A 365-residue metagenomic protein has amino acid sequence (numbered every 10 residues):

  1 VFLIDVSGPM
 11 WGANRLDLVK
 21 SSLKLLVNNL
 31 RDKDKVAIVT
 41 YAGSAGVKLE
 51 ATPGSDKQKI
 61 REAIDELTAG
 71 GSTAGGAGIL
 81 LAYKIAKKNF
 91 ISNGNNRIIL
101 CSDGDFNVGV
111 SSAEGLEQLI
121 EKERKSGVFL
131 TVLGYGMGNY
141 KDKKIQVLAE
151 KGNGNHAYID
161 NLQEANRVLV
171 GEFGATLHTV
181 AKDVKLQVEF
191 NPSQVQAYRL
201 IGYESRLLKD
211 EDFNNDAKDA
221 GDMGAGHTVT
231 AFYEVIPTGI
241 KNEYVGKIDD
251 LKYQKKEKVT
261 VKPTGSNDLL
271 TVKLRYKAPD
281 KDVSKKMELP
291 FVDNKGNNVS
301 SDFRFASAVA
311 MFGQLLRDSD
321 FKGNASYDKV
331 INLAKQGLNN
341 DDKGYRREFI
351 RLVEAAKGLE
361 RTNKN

Functional and structural regions predicted by a protein language model:
V1-D183, E211, E243-K262, N340 (+2 more regions): Exposed acidic/Ser/Thr-rich ligand/metal-binding surfaces
G46-L49, P192-R199, K281-V283: Short aromatic-acidic-glycine turn motif
L133, Y198-Y203: Generic beta-strand hydrophobic packing signal
K182, V195, Y203-T230, V235-N365: Long, acidic serine/threonine- and proline-rich intrinsically disordered regions
